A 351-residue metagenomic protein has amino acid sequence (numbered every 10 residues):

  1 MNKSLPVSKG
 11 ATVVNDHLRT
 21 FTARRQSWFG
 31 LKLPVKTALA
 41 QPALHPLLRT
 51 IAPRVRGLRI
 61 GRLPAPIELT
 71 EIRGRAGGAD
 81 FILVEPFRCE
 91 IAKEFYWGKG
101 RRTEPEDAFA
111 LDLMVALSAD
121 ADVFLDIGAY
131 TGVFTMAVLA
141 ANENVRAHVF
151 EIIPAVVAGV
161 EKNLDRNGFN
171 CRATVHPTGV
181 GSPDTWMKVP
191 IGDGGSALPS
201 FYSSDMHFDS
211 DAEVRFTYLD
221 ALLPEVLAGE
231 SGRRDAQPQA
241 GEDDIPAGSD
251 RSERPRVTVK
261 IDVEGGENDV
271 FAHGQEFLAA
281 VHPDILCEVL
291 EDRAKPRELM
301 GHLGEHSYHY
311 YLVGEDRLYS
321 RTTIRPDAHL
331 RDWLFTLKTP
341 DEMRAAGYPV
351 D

Functional and structural regions predicted by a protein language model:
N2-P154, A158-R172, P224-R254, L312-E315 (+1 more regions): S-adenosyl-L-methionine
L63-T70, D184-T185, G304-H306: A short, compositionally biased
G98-L125, W186-K188, Y202-V281, E291-E298: Short internal loop-to-helix segment that lines adenine-nucleotide cofactor pockets
A129-T131, P154, V180-S182, V263-G265 (+1 more regions): Short, glycine/acidic-enriched loop or turn micro-motifs at the edges of active sites
E161-T217: S-adenosyl-L-methionine
T185-I191, L299, T323-R325: Short aromatic-enriched loop/helix-cap "lid" or pocket-rim segments at secondary-structure transitions that line
R256-F271, E276-A280, L286, R293-Y319 (+3 more regions): Internal alpha/beta domain cores that form substrate/cofactor-binding pockets in large enzymes and binding proteins
